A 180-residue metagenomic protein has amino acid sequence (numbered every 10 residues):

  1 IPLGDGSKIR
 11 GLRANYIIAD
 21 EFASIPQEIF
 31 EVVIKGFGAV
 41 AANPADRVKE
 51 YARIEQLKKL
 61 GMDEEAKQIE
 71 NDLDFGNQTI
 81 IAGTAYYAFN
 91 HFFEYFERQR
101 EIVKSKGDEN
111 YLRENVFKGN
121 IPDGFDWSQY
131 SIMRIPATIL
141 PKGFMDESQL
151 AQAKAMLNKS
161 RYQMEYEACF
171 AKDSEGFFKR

Functional and structural regions predicted by a protein language model:
I1-V40: Conserved RecA-like ASCE ATPase "motif II neighborhood" in helicase/translocase motors
E28-R180: Non-catalytic, compositionally simple segments
